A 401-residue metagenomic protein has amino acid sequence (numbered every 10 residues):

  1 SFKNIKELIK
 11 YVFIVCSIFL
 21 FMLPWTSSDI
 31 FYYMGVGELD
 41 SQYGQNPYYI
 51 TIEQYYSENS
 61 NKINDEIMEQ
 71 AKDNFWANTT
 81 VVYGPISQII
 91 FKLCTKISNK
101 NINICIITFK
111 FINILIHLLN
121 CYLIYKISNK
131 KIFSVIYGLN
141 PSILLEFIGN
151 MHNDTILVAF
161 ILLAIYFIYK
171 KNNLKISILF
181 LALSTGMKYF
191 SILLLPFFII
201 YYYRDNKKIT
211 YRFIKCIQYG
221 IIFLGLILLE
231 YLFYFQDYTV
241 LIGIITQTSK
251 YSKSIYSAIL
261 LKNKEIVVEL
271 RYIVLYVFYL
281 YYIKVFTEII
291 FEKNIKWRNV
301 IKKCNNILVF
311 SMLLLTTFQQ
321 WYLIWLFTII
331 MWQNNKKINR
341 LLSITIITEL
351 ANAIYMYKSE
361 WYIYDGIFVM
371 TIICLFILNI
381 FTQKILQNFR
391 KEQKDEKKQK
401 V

Functional and structural regions predicted by a protein language model:
S1-Q247, K264-E265, E269-V401: Multi-pass membrane glycosyltransferase architecture that uses lipid-linked
Q247-S254: Conserved coupling/interface region of RecA-like P-loop/ASCE motor cores
A258-L261: A cyclin-like helical interaction fold
